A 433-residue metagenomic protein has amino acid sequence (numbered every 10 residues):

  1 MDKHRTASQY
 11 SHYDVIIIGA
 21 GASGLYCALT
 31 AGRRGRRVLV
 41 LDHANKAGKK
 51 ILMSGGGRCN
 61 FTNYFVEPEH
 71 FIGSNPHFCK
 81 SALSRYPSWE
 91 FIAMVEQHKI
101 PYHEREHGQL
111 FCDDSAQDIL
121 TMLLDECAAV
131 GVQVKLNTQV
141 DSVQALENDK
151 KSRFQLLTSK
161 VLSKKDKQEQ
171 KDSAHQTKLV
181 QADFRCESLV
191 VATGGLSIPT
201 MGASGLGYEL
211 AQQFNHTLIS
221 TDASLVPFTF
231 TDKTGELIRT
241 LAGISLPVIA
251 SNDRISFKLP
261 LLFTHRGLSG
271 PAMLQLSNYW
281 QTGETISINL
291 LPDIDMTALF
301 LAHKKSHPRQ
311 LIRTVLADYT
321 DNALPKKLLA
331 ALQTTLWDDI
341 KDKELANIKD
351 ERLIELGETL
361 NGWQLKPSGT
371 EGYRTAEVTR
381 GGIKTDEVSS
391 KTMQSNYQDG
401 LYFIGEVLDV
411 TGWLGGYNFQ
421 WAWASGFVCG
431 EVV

Functional and structural regions predicted by a protein language model:
Q9-S23: Beta1/beta-strand and adjacent pyrophosphate-binding region of the FAD-binding site in flavoprotein oxidoreductases
I16, G32-G56: Glycine-rich FAD pyrophosphate-binding loop
I16-I18, L41, V140, F184-T200 (+3 more regions): Short hydrophobic core segments
N45-A47, L52, F61-P68, P101 (+2 more regions): An anion/pyrophosphate-binding glycine-rich loop and adjacent beta-alpha core in soluble alpha-beta enzymes
R58-E106: Glycine-rich active-site loop/strand segments that organize a redox cofactor
R85-S188: Feature captures the FAD/FMN-dependent oxidoreductase FAD-binding
K135-N137, A330-T411: A glycine-rich dinucleotide-binding beta-alpha-beta segment and adjacent secondary-structure elements that constitute
S197-L210, F214, V410-V433: A conserved FAD-binding loop/helix module that cradles the flavin
